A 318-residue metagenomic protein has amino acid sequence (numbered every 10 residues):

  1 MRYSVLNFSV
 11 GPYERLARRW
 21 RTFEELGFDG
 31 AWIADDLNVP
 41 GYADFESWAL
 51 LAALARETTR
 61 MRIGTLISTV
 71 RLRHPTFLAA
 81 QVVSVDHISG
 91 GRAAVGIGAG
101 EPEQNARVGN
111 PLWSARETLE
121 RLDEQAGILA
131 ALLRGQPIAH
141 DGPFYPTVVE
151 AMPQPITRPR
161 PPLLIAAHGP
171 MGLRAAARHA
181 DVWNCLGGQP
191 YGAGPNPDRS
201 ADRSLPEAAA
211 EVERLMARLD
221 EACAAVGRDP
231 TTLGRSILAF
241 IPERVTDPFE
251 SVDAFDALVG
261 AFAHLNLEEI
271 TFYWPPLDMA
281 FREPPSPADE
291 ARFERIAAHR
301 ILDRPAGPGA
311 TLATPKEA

Functional and structural regions predicted by a protein language model:
M1-A318: Active-site-adjacent structural elements that line small-molecule/cofactor binding pockets in enzymes
